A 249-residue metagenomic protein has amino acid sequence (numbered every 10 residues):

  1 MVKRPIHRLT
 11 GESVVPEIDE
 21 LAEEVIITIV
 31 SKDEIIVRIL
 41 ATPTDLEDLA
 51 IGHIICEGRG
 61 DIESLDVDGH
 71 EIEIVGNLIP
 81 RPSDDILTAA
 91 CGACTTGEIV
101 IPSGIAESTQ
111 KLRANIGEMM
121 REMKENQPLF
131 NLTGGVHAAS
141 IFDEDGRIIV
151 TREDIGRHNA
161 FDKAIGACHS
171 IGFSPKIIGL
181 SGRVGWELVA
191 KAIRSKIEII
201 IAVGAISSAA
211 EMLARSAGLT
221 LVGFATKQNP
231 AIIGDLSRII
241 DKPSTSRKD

Functional and structural regions predicted by a protein language model:
M1-A139, D143-E144, V150: Intrinsically disordered, low-complexity regions enriched in acidic/Ser/Thr/Pro/Gln residues
C91, K242-D249: Phosphate/diphosphate-binding glycine-rich loops and adjacent basic-rich segments that engage nucleotide
P128-I171, I177: Histidine/lysine/aspartate-rich catalytic loop segments that bind and position anionic ligands
R157-I233, R238-S244: Feature captures the catalytic cores and cofactor-binding loops of soluble hydro-lyases/lyases that act on carboxylate
